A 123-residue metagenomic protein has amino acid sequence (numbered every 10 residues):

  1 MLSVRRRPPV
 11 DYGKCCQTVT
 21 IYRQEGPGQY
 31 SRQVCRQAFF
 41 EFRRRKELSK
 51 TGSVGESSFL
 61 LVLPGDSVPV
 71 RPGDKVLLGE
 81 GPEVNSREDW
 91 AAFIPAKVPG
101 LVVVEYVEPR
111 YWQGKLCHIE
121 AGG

Functional and structural regions predicted by a protein language model:
M1-V62, V98-P99, Y106-G123: N-terminal disorder-to-order initiation segments that are Gly/Lys/Arg-biased and fold into the first beta/loop/alpha
S67-E105: Short, acidic/charged, Gly/Pro-enriched secondary-structure junctions
